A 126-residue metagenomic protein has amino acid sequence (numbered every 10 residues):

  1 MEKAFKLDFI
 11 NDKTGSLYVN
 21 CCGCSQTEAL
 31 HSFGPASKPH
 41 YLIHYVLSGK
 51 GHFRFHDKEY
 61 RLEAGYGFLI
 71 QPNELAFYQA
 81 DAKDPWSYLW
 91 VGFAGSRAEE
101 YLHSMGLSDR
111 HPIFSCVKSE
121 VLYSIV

Functional and structural regions predicted by a protein language model:
M1, A98-Y101: Short, charged, low-hydrophobicity "junction" segments
M1-G67, E74, A82, D109-P112: Generic protein-terminus/edge-of-domain signal
K13-S16, S37, G92, C116-Y123: Alpha-helix N-cap/helix-start motif at coil-to-helix transitions, marked by capping-box chemistry
Y18, L42-Y45, A94-R97, V121-I125: Amphipathic, well-ordered alpha-helical segments in soluble domains
Y45-S48, Q79, V91, V117: Alpha-helix boundary/capping detector
E59, N73-R97: Ligand-binding loop in jelly-roll beta-barrel domains
I70, W90, F114: Small/polar loops that bind or transfer phosphate-bearing groups
Y101-V126: Amphipathic alpha-helical segments enriched in hydrophobic/aromatic residues interleaved with Lys/Arg
